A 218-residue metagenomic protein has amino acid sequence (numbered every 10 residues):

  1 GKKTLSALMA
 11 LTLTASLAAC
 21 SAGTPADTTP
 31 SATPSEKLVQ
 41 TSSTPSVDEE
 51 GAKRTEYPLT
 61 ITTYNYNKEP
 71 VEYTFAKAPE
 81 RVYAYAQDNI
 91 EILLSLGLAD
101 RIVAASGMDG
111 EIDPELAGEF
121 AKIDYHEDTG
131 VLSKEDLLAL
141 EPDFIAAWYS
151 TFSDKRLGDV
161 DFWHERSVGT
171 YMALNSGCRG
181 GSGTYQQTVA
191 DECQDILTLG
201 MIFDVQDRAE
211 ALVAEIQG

Functional and structural regions predicted by a protein language model:
G1-T24: Sec-dependent N-terminal signal peptides of Gram-positive bacterial secreted proteins and lipoproteins
C20-E91, Q206-G218: Bacterial Sec-exported substrate-binding components of ABC uptake systems
N65, S106-D109, L174-N175: Residues at the C-termini of beta-strands that transition into short coil/loop
A78, N89-I92, L98, S133 (+3 more regions): Stable alpha-helical elements in mature extracytoplasmic
Y83-L140, F144-F152: A short, structured surface patch at a secondary-structure boundary
Q87, A139-E165, T170, Q194-L197: Active-site-adjacent structural elements in enzyme catalytic domains
I112-P114, S153-L157, G180-S182: Extracytoplasmic/secreted cell-surface and envelope-processing proteins
D159-G218: Extracytoplasmic substrate-binding proteins
